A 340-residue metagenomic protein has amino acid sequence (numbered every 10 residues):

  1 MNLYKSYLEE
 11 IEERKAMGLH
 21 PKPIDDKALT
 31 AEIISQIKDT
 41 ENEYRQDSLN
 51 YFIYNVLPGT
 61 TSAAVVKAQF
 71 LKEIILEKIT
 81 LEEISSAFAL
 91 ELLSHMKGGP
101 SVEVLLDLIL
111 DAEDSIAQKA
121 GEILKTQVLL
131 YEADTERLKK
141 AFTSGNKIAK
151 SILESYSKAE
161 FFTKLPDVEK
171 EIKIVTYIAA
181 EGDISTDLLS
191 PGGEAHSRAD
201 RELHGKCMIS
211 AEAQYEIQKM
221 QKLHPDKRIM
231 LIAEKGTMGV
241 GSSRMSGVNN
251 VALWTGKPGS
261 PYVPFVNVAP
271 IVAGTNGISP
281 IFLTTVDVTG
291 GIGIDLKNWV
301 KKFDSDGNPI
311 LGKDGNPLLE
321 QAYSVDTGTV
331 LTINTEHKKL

Functional and structural regions predicted by a protein language model:
N2, E43-Y44, G182-D187: N-terminal glycine-rich anion-binding loops that anchor highly charged ligand groups
L3-D39: Amphipathic alpha-helical packing elements
Y4, T30, R45-Q46, A68 (+5 more regions): Short amphipathic alpha-helical segments that mediate assembly, nucleic-acid/protein binding, or membrane association
L19-P23, Q46-T61, L76, E83-G98 (+3 more regions): Structural detector for internal amphipathic alpha-helices that build alpha-solenoid repeat scaffolds
K27-S35, P58-E77, G98-L110, L129-A141: Amphipathic alpha-helical scaffolding segments comprising HEAT/armadillo-like alpha-solenoid repeats
I34-Y51: Generic amphipathic, hydrophobic interface segment in small proteins and small subunits
D39-N42, Y54-P58, S62, A195 (+2 more regions): Short helix-loop boundary/capping segments at the starts of domains
H95, S101, L108-L110, D114-L340: Fe-S-dependent hydro-lyases/dehydratases of central metabolism
